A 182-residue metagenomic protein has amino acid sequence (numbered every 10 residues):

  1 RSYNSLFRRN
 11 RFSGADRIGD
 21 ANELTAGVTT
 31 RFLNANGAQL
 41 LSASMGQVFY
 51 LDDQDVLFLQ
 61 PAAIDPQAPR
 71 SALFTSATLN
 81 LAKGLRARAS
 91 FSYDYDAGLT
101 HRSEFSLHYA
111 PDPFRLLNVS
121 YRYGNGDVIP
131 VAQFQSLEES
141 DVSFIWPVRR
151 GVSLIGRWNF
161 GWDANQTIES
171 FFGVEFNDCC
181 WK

Functional and structural regions predicted by a protein language model:
R1-K182: Outer-membrane beta-barrel translocator/pore domains, especially the C-terminal barrels of Gram-negative outer-membrane
